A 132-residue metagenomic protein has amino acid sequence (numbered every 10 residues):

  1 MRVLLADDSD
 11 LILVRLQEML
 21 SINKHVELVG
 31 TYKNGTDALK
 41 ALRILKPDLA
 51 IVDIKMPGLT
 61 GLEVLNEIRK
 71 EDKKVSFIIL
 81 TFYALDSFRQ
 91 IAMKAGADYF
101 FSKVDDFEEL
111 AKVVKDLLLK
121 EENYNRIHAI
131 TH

Functional and structural regions predicted by a protein language model:
A6-D7, Y32, A50: Conserved sequence signature across two-component system core domains
D10-G30: Two-component/phosphorelay signaling modules centered on CheY-like receiver
N34-D37, T60-E63: Acidic catalytic/metal-coordinating carboxylates
L45-I51: Active-site beta3 strand of CheY-like receiver
M56: Receiver (REC) domain active-site loop signature in two-component systems and cognate sites in sensor histidine kinases
E63, A84-F101, D105, K112: Alpha4 helix (beta4-alpha4-beta5 surface) of REC/receiver domains from two-component response regulators
L119-H132: CheY-like receiver
